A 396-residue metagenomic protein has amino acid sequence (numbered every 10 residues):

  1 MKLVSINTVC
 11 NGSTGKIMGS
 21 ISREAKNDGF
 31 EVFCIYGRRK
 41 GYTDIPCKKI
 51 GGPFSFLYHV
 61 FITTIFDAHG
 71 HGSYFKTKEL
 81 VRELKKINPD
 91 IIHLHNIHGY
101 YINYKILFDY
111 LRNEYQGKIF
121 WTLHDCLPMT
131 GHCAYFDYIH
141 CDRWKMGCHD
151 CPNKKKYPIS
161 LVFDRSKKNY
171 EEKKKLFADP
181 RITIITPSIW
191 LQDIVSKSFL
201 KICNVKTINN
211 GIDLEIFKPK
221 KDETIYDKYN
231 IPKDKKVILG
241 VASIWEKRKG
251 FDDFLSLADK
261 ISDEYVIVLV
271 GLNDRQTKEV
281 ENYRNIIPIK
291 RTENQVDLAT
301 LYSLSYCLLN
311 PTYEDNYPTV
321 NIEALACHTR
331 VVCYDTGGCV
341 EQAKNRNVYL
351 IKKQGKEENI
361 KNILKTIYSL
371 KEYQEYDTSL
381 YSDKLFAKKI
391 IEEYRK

Functional and structural regions predicted by a protein language model:
I185, P232-K249, L255-A258: Conserved donor-binding/catalytic core segment of Leloir-type glycosyltransferases
D193-K197, I212-K228, K233, K278-V280: Acidic anion/phosphate-binding donor-loop and adjacent secondary structure in glycosyltransferase catalytic cores
Q276-V296: Nucleotide-activated donor-binding/catalytic signature segment of Leloir-type glycosyltransferases, i.e., the conserved
T300-S305: Short alpha-helical donor nucleotide-sugar binding micro-motif in glycosyltransferases
Y313: Aromatic "clamp/platform" in nucleotide-sugar-dependent glycosyltransferases that forms part of the donor/acceptor
R330-C333: Short hydrophobic beta-strand element within catalytic cores of glycosyltransferases and related nucleotide-activated
V340-K365: Change "using UDP/GDP/dTDP sugars" to "using nucleotide sugars
Q354-E358, S369-K396: A charged, aromatic-enriched C-terminal amphipathic alpha-helix characteristic of glycosyltransferases across folds
